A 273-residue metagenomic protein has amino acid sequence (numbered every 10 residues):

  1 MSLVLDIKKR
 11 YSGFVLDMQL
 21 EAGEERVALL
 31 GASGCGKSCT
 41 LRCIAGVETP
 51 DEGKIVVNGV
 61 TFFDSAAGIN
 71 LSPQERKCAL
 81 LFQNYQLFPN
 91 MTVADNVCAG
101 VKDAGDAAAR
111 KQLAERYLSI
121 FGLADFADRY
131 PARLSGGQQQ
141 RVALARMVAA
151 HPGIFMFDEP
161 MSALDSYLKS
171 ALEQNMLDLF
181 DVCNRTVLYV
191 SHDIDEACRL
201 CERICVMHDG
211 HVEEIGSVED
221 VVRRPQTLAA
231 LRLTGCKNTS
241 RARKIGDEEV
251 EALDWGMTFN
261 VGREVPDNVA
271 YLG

Functional and structural regions predicted by a protein language model:
A28, N70-S72, R76-Q86, L188: ABC nucleotide-binding domain signature
A32-G36: Walker A (P-loop) phosphate-binding loop of ABC-type ATPase nucleotide-binding domains
S38-L41, V142: ABC ATPase nucleotide-binding domain helices that frame the ATP-binding cleft
A45: Helix-to-loop junction immediately C-terminal to a conserved catalytic motif
D51-V56, D209: Conserved coupling/switch loops of ABC nucleotide-binding domains, chiefly the family-specific signature
K54-R76: ABC ATPase NBD Q-loop/coupling interface
K77, T92-A229: ABC ATPase nucleotide-binding domains
D254-G273: Glycine/charge-rich catalytic "coupling/switch" loops of P-loop NTPases
